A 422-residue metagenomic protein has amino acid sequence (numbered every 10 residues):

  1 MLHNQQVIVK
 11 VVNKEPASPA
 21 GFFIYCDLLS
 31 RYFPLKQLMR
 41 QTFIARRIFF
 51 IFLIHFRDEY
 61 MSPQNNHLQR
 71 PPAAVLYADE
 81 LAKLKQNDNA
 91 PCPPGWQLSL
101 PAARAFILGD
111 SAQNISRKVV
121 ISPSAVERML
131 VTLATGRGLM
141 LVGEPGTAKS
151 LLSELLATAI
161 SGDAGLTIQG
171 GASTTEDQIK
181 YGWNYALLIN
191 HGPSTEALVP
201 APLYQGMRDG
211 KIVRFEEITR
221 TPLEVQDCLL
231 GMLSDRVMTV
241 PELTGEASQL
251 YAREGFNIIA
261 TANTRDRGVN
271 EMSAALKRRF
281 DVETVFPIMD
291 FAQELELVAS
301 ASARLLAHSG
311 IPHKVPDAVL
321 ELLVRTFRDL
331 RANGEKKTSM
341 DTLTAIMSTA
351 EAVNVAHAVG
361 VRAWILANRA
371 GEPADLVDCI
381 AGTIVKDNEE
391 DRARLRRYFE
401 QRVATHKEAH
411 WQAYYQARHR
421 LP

Functional and structural regions predicted by a protein language model:
H3-Q6, Y25, Y32, Q37 (+3 more regions): Low-complexity, intrinsically disordered or signal/transmembrane-proximal segments
V11-I24, L38-I48: Positively charged N-terminal leader segments that act as targeting/secretion signals
F43, F49-F52, S62-N89, K407-P422: Accessory N-terminal regulatory regions that flank AAA+/P-loop NTPase motors
S62-S309: AAA+ P-loop NTPase catalytic core and its hallmark functional loops
G136, D163, N190, E283 (+3 more regions): Amphipathic alpha-helical interaction segments
S302-A370: Conserved AAA+ ATPase small/helical "lid" subdomain
W364-P422: C-terminal engagement/docking regions of AAA+ P-loop ATPases
